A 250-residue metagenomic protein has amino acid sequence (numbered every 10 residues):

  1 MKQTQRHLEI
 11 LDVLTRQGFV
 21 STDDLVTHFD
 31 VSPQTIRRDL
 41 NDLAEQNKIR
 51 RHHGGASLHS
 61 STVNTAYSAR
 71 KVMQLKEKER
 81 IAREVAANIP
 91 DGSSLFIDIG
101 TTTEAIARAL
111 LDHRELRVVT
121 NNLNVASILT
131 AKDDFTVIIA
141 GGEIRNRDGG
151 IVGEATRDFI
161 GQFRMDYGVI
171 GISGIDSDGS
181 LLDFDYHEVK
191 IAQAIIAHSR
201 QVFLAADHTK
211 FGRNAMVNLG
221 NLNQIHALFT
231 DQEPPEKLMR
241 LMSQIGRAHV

Functional and structural regions predicted by a protein language model:
K2-F29, Q34-I99, A107-E115, L123 (+1 more regions): HTH-adjacent hinge/linker in prokaryotic transcriptional regulators
K2-Q5, E9-D12, G18-L25, D30 (+3 more regions): Conserved phosphate- and dinucleotide-binding cores of soluble alpha/beta proteins, encompassing both enzyme active
T103: Conserved SAM/SAH-binding loop
R117-V118, Y167: A residue-level structural signature of the nucleotidyltransferase/glycosyltransferase Rossmann-like core
